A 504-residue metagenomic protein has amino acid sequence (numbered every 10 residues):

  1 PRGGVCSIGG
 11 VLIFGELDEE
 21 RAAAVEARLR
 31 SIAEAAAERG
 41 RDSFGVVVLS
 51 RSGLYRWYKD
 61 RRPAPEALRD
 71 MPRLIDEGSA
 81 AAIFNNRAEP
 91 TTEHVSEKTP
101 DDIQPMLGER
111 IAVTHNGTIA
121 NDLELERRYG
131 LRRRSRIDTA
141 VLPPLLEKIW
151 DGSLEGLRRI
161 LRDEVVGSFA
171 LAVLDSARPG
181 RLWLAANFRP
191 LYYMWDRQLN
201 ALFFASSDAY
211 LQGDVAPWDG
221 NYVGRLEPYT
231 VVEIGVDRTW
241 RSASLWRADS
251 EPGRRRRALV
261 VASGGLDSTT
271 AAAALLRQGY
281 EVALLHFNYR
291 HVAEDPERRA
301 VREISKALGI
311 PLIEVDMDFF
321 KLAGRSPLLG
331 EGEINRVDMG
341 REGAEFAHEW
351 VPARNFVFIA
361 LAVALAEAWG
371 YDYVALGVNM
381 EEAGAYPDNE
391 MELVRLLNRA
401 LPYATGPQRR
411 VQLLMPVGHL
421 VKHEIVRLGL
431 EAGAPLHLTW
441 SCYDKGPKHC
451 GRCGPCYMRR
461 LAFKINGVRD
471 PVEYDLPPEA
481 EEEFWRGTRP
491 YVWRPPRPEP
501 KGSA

Functional and structural regions predicted by a protein language model:
P1-G253: Conserved short alpha-helical segments that host acidic/polar catalytic motifs at enzyme active sites
S7-I8, S43, F356, A360 (+1 more regions): Local cysteine-cluster metal-coordination motifs and their immediate loop/turn environment, predominantly Fe-S cluster
L12, G377, R459: Conserved residues at the C-terminal ends of beta-strands
R30, A140-P143, A205, R302 (+3 more regions): Predominant activation on well-ordered alpha-helical scaffold segments within soluble catalytic domains
R254-A432: ATP-dependent adenylation/nucleotidyltransferase module used to activate substrates
V417-Y443, E481-E482, G487-T488: Short, charged low-complexity linear segments at domain edges
K448, G454-L476, E481: Iron-sulfur (Fe-S) cluster-binding segments and ferredoxin-like electron-carrier domains, especially [2Fe-2S]
L476-A504: Long, charge-rich boundary regions
